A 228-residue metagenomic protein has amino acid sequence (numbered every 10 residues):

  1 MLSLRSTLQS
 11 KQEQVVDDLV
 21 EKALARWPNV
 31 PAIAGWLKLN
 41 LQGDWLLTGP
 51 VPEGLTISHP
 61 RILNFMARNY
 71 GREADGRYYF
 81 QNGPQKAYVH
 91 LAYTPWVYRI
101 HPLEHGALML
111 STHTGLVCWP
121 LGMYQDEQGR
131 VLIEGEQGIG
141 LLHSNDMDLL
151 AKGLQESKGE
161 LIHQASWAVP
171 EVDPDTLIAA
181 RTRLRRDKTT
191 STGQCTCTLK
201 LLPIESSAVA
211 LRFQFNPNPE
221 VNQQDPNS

Functional and structural regions predicted by a protein language model:
M1-Q14, N216-S228: N-terminal amphipathic/basic-hydrophobic helices that include classical n-h-c signal peptides and signal-anchor
L2-N64: Long alpha-helical, hydrophobic tracts
N29, N40, E73, N82 (+3 more regions): Acidic surface patches and DE-rich sequence motifs
K38-L39, Y70-G71, W96-P102, V117 (+1 more regions): Short, exposed beta-strand/loop patches in secreted or surface proteins that constitute
W45-L47, P52-W96: Short, well-structured hydrophobic secondary-structure segments
Q85-G115: Charged surface patches that recognize polyanionic ligands
M109-S228: Glycine-rich, aromatic-bearing surface loops/beta-hairpins
